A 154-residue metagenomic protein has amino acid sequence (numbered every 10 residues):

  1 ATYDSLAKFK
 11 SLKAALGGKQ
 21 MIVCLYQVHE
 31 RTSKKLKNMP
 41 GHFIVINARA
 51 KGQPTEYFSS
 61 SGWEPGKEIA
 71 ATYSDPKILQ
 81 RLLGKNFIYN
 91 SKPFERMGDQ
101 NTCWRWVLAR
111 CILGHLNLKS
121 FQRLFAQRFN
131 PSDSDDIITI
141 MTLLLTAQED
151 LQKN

Functional and structural regions predicted by a protein language model:
A1-A15: A short, well-structured beta->alpha microelement
S5, A48, S134-I137: Short linear motifs in intrinsically disordered/low-complexity regions
F9-K13, P76-Q80, M141: Short amphipathic alpha-helical segments and helix-helix/interface helices
A15, R81-L82, L124: Residues that form generic nucleotide/phosphate-binding pockets
Q20-K119: Cysteine protease-like catalytic core of ubiquitin/ubiquitin-like
L113-N154: Contiguous terminal or domain-adjacent regions that often encompass a lipid-handling module or interaction segment
